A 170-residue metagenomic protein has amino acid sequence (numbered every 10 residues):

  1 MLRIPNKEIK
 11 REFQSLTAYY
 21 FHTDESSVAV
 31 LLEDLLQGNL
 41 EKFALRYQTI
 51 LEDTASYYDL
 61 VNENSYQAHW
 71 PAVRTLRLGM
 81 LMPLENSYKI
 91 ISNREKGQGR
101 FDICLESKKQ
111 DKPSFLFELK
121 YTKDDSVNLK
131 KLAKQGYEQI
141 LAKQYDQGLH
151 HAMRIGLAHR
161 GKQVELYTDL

Functional and structural regions predicted by a protein language model:
M1-D146, Y167-L170: Extended alpha-helical interface modules used as scaffolds for assembling large macromolecular complexes
G148-L170: Domain-level recognition of nuclease-like catalytic cores that cleave nucleotide substrates
